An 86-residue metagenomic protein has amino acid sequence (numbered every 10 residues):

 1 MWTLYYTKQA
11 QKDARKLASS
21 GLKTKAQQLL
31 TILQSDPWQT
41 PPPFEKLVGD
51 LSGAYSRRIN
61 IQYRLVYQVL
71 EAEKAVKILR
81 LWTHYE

Functional and structural regions predicted by a protein language model:
T3-K16, S20-Q27, R57-R64, Q68-E86: Enriched for short, Lys/Arg-rich terminal
T31-R57: A short, surface-exposed loop/turn module that caps and links secondary-structure elements
